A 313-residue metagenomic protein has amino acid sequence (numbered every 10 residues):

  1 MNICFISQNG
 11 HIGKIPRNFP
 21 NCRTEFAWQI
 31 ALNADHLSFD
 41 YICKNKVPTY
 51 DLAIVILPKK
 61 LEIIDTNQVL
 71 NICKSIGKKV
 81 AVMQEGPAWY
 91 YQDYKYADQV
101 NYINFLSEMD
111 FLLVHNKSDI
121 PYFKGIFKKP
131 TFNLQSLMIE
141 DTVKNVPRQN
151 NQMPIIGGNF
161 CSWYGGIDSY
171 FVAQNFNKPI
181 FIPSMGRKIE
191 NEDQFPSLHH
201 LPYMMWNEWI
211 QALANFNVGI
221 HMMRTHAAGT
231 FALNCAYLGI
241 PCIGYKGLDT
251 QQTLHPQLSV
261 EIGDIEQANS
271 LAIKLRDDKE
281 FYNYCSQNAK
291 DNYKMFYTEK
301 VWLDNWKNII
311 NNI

Functional and structural regions predicted by a protein language model:
M1-Q68, E261: N-terminal pre-catalytic "stem/leader" segment of glycosyltransferase-like enzymes
K14-N21, E140-T142, R148-Q194, H200-W206: Conserved catalytic-core segment of nucleotide-activated headgroup transferases in glycan assembly
Y94-F111: Membrane-proximal helix-turn-helix segments that form the acceptor-binding/catalytic region of lipid-linked
D110-K124, K128-K144: Donor nucleotide-sugar binding/catalytic pocket of nucleotide-sugar-dependent glycosyltransferases
I210, A232-L238, Q251: Short alpha-helical segment that forms part of, or immediately flanks, the ligand-binding pocket in carbohydrate-active
A214-A227, I240: Acidic donor-binding loop of glycosyltransferase active sites
P256-E266, K274-K279: Conserved acidic donor-binding segment of nucleotide-sugar-dependent glycosyltransferases
D277-N311: A charged, aromatic-enriched C-terminal amphipathic alpha-helix characteristic of glycosyltransferases across folds
